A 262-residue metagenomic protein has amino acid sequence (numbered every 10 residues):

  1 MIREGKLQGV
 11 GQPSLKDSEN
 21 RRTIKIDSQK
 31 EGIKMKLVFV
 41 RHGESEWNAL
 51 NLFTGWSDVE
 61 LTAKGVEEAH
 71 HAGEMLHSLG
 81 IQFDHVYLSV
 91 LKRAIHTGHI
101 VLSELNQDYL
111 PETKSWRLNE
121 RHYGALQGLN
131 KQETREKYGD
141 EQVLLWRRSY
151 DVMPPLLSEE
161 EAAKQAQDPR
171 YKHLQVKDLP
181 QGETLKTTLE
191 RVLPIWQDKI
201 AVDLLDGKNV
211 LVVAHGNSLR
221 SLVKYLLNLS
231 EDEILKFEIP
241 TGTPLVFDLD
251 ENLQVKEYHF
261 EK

Functional and structural regions predicted by a protein language model:
G5-Q8, D27-K36, A72-E74, Q82 (+6 more regions): Acidic, low-complexity terminal tails and accessory targeting/binding regions of phosphate-metabolizing enzymes
Q12-S14: Intrinsically disordered, low-complexity segments enriched in serine/proline and basic residues
D17-N20, D27: Intrinsic-disorder-associated, low-complexity terminal segments enriched in Asp/Asn/His/Tyr and depleted of Lys/Arg
K36-V40, Y87, T113, K208-A214 (+2 more regions): Beta-strand elements within well-structured catalytic alpha/beta cores of enzymes that handle phosphate/sulfate esters
E44-E104, V176-W196, K236, P244: Loop-to-helix element that buttresses phosphate recognition and phosphoryl-transfer chemistry
G73-Q165, H173, K224-D248, N252: Phosphate-coordination/substrate-recognition cap region in phosphate-metabolizing enzymes
D151, L156-I195: Alpha-helix-centered segments that form part of catalytic cores
